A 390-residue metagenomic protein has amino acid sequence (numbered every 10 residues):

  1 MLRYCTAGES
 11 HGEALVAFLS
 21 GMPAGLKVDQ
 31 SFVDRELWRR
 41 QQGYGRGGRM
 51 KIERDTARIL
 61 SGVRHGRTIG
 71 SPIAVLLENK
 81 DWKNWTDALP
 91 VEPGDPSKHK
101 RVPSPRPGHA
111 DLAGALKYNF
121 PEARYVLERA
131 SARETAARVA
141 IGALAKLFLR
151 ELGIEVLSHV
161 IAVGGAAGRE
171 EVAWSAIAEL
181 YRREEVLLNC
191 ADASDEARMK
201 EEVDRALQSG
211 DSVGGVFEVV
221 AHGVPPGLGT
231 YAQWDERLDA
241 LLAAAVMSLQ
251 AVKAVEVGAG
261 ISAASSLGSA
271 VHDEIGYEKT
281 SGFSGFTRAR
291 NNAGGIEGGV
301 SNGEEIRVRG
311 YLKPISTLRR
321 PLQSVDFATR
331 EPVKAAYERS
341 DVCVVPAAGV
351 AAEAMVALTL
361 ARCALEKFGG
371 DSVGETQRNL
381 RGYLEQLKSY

Functional and structural regions predicted by a protein language model:
M1-Y390: Generic N-terminal targeting/processing segments that precede catalytic cores or assembly contacts
